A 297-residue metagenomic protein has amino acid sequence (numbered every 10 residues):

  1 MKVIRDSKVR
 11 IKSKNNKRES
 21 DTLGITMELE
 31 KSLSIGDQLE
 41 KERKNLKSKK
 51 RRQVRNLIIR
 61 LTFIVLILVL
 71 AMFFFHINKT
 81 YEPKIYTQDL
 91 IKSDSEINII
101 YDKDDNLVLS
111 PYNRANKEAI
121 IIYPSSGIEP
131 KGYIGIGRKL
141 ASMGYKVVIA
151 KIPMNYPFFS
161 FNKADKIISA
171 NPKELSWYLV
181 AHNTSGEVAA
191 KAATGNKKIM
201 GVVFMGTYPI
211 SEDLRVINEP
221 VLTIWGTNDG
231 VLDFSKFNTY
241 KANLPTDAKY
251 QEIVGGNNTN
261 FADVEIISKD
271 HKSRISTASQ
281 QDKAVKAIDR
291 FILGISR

Functional and structural regions predicted by a protein language model:
M1-L39: N-terminal targeting leaders characterized by basic, low-complexity, disordered sequences that direct proteins
L57-H76: Hydrophobic membrane-insertion alpha-helices, especially the h-region of bacterial N-terminal signal peptides
N116-S125: Short beta-strand element of the alpha/beta-hydrolase
I136, L232-A242: Short alpha-helix in the alpha/beta-hydrolase fold that links the catalytic acid
G137-P157: Conserved alpha/beta-hydrolase
L179-A189: Gly/Ala-rich beta-loop-alpha elbow adjacent to hydrolase catalytic centers
K198-P209: A conserved short beta-strand
I217, T223-W225, D229: Short beta-strand/loop motif that positions the catalytic acidic residue of the alpha/beta-hydrolase fold
